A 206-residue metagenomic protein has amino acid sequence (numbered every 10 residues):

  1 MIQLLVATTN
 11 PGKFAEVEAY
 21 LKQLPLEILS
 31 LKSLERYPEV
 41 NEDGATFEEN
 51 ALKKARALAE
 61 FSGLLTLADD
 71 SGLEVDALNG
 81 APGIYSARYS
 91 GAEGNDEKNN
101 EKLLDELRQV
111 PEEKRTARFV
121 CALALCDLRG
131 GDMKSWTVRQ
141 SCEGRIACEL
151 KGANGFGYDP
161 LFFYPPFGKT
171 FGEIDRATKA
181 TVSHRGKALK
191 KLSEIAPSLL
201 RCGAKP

Functional and structural regions predicted by a protein language model:
I2-L5, G12-P206: Anionic-ligand binding patches
